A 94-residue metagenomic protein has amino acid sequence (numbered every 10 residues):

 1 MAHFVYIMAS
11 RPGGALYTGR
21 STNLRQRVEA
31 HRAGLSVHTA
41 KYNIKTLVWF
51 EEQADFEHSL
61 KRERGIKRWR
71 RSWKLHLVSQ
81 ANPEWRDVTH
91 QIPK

Functional and structural regions predicted by a protein language model:
M1-R64, A81-K94: GIY-YIG nuclease catalytic motif and its immediate N-terminal context
G19, R70-S72: N-terminal functional modules and adjacent low-complexity/disordered segments of proteins
K67: Catalytic/regulatory signature loops of cyclic-dinucleotide turnover enzymes and related class III nucleotidyl cyclases
S72-V78: A short, polar/charged loop-to-alpha-helix boundary motif
